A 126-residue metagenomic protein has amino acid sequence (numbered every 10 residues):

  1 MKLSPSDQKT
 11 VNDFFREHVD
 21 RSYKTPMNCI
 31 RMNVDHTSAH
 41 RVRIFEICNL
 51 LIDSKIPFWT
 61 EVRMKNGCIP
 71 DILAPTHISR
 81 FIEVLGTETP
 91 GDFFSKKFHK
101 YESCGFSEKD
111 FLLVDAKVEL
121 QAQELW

Functional and structural regions predicted by a protein language model:
M1-R31, D35, F98-H99, A116-W126: Non-catalytic C-terminal interaction segments of nucleic acid-processing enzymes
H18-R63: Acidic-basic catalytic patches of nuclease active cores, encompassing PD-(D/E)XK and other metal-cofactor nuclease
R43, N66-C68, F93-K97: Amphipathic coiled-coil/heptad-repeat helices and related helical stalk/stem segments that mediate oligomerization
D53-I56, A74, S103: Secondary-structure boundary motif
N66-I82: Active-site beta-strand-loop-beta-strand hairpin of nuclease catalytic cores that positions key catalytic residues
S79-W126: Catalytic cores of nucleic-acid endonucleases
